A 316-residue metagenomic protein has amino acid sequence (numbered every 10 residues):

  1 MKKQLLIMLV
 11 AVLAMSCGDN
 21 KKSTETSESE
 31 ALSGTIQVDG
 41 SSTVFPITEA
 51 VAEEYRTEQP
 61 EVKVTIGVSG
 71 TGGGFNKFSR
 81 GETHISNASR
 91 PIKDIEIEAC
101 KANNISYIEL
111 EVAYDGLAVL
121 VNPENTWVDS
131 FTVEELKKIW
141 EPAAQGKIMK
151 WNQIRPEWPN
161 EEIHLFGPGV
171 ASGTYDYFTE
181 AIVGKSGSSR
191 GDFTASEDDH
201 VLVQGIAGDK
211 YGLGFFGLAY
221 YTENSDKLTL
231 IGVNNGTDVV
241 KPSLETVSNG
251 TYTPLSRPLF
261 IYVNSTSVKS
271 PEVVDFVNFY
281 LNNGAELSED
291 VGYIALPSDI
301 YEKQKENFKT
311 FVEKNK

Functional and structural regions predicted by a protein language model:
M1-Q4: Positively charged n-region of N-terminal signal peptides that target proteins for export
L6-L9: Sec-dependent N-terminal signal peptides
L13-S16: C-terminal motif of bacterial Sec signal peptides marking the signal peptidase cleavage site
G18-K316: Flexible loop/hinge segments at secondary-structure junctions
